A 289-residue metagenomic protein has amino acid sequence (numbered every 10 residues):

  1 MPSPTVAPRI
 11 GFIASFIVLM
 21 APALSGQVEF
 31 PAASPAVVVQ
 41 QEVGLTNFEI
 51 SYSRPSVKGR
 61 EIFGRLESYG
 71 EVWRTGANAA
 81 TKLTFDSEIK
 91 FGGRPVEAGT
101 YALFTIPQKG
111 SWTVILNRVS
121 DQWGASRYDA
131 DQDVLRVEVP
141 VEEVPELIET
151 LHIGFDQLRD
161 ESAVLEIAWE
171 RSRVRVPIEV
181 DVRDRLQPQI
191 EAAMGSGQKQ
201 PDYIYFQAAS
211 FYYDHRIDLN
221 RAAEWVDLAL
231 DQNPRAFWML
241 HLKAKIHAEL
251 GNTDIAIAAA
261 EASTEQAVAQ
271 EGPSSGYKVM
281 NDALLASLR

Functional and structural regions predicted by a protein language model:
R9-A23: Bacterial N-terminal signal peptides
Q27-S34: Cleaved targeting-peptide boundary
N47, S51-A98, F104-S196, Q200 (+1 more regions): Extended, well-structured beta-strand/loop surface patches that form recognition or cofactor-anchoring regions within
E191-P234, W238, L242-K245, N252 (+1 more regions): Alpha-helical adaptor scaffolds
S210-F211, K245, M280-A283, S287: Residue-level recognition of tetratricopeptide repeat
Y213-I217, E249-G251, E271, A286-R289: Short coil/turn linking the two alpha-helices of tandem helical-hairpin repeats
R235-M239, A267-N281: Boundary/linker segments of alpha-helical solenoid repeat arrays
A248, T253-G272: TPR/TPR-like (Sel1-like) alpha-helical repeat modules
